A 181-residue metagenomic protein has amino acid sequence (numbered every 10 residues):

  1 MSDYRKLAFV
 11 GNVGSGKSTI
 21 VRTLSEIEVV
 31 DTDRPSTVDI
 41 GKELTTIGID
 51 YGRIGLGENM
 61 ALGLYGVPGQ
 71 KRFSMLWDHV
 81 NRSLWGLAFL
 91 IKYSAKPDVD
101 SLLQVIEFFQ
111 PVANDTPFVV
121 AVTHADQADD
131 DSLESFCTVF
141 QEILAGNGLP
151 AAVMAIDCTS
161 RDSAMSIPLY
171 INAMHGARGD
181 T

Functional and structural regions predicted by a protein language model:
M1-E43, G52-L56, L62-G63: Conserved G1/Walker A P-loop phosphate-binding module
T46, G55-M60, H79-S83, Q110-D115 (+1 more regions): Conserved catalytic network of the ASCE P-loop NTPase/AAA+ motor domain
E58-S74: Switch II (G3) loop of P-loop NTPases
F73-A95, F109-A113: Inter-motif core of Ras-like GTPase G domains
S83-L103, A125-S132: Conserved Switch II/interswitch segment of TRAFAC-class P-loop GTPases
G86-L90, A113-A125, A145-D157: Conserved beta-strand/loop subsegment of P-loop NTPase cores
S101-E107, E134-V139: Charged helix-capping and loop-helix junction motifs
A128-T181: Canonical P-loop GTPase G-domain recognition
